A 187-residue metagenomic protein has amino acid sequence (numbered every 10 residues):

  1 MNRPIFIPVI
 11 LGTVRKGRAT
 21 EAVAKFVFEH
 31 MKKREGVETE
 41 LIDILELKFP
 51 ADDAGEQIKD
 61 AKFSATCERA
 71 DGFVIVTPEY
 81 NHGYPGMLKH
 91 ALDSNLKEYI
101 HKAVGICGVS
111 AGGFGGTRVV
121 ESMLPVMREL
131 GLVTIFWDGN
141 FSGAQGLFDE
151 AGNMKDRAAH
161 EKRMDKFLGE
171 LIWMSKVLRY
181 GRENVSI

Functional and structural regions predicted by a protein language model:
M1-R3, I135-I187: Glycine-rich phosphate/pyrophosphate-binding loop and the adjoining helix
N2-E35: N-terminal beta1-alpha1 ligand-phosphate binding loop
F6, E38, A103: Residues at the starts of beta-strands that form the adenosine-phosphate
R34-E40, L132: A generic structural motif
L41-K59, L147-E150: N-terminal beta-loop-helix "entrance" segment that forms/cooperates in small-molecule cofactor or anionic ligand
E56-V133: Helix-loop-strand module that forms the ligand-binding subsite of alpha/beta enzymes
